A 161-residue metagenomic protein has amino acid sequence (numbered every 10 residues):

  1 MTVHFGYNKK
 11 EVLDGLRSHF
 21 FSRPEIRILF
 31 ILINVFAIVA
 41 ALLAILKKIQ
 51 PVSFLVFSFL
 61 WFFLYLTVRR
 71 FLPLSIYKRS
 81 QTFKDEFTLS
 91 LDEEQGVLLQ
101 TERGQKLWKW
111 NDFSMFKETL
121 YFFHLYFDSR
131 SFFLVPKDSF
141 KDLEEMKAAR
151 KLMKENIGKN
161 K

Functional and structural regions predicted by a protein language model:
M1-I38: N-terminal membrane-targeting/pre-transmembrane regions
M1-V3, K106-W108, F133: Short beta-strand segments
L32-V39, V56-L64: Lipid-exposed faces of alpha-helical membrane segments in multi-pass integral membrane proteins
I45-L60: Hydrophobic alpha-helical transmembrane segments
L66-L107: Conserved beta-hairpin
L91-E93, K117-E118, F127: Generic beta-strand structural signal
V97, K106-Y121: Phosphoinositide-dependent membrane-docking surfaces
H124-K161: A membrane-cytosol interface segment of integral membrane proteins
